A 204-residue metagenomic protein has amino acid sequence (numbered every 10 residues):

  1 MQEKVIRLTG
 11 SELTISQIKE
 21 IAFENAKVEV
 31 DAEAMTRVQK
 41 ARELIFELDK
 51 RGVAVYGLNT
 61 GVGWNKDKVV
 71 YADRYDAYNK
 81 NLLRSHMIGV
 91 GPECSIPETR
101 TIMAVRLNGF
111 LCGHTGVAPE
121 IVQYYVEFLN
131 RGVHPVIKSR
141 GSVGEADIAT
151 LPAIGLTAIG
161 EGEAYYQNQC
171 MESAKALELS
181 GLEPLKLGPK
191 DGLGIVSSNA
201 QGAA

Functional and structural regions predicted by a protein language model:
M1-A204: Conserved, well-structured ligand/cofactor-binding cores
